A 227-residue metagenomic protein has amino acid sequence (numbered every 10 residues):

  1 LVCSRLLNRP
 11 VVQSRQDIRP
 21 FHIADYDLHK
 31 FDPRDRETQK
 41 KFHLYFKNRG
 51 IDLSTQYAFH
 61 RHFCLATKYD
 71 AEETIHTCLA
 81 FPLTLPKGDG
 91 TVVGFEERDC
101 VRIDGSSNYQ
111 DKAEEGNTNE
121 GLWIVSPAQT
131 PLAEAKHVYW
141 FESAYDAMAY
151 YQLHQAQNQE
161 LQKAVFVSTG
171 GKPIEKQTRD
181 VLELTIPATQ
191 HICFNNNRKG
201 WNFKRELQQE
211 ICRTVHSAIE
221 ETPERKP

Functional and structural regions predicted by a protein language model:
L1, S143, K226-P227: Alpha-helix N-cap recognition
L1-S4, F63-C64: Short, small/acidic-rich helices and loops at N termini and domain boundaries of DNA replication/processing enzymes
S14-N117: Basic, glycine-enriched DNA-binding surface that flanks or lies within the catalytic cores of DNA
E73-E183: Phosphate-handling DNA/RNA-contact segment within nucleic-acid enzymes
Q152-P227: TOPRIM fold recognition
